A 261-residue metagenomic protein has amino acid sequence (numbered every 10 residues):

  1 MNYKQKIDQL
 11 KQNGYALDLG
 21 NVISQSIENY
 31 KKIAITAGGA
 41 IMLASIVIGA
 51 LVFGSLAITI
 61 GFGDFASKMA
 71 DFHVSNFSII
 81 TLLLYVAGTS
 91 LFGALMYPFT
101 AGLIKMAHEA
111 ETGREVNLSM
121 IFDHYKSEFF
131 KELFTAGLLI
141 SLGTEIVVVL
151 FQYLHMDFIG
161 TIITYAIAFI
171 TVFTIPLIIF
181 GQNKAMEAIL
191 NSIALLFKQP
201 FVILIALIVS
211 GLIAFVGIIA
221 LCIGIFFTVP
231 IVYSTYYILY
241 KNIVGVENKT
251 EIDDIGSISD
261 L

Functional and structural regions predicted by a protein language model:
M1-L261: Hydrophobic alpha-helical membrane segments
